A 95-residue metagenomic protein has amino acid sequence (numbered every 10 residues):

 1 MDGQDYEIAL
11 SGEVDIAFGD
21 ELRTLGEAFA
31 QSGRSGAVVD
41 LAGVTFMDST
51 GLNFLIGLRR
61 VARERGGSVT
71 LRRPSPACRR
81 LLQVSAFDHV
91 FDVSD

Functional and structural regions predicted by a protein language model:
M1-A9: Short beta-strand/loop segment at the start of cytosolic alpha/beta domains
E13-V90: Amphipathic alpha-helical interaction surfaces in cytosolic regulatory modules
D92-D95: Short acidic-hydrophobic, aromatic-tinged amphipathic segments that line or gate anion-handling sites
